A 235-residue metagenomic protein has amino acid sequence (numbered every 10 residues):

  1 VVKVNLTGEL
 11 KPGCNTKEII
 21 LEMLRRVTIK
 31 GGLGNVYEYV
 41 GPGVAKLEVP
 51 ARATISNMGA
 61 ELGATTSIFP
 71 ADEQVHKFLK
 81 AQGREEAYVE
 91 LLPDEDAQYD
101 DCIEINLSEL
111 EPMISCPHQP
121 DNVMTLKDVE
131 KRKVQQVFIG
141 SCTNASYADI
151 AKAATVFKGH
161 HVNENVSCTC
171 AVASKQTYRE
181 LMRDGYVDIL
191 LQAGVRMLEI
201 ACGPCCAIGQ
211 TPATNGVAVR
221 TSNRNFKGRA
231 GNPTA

Functional and structural regions predicted by a protein language model:
V1-A235: Fe-S-dependent hydro-lyases/dehydratases of central metabolism
